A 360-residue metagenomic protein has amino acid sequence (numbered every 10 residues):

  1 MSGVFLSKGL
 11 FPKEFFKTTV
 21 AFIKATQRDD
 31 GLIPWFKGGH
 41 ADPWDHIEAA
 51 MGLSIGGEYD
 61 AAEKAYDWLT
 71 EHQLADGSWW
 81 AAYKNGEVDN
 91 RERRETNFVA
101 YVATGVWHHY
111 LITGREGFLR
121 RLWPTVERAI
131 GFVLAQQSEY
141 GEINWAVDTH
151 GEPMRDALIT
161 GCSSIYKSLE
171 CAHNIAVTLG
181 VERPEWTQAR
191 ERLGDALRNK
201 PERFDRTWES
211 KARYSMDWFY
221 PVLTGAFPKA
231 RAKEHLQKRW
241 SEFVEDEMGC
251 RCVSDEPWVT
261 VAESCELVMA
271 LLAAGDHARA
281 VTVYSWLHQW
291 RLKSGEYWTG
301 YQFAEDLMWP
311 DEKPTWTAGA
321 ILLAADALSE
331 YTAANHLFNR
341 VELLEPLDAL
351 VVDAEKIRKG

Functional and structural regions predicted by a protein language model:
M1-G9, I47-A61, Y101-F118, S163-V181 (+3 more regions): Well-ordered alpha-helical scaffold segments within catalytic/enzyme domains
S2-H40, E63-V99, W123, R128-D156 (+2 more regions): Extended glycan-interaction surfaces of carbohydrate-active proteins
P34-K37, E116-R120, G180-T187, L307: Short, surface-exposed loop/turn segments at secondary-structure junctions
D60-A61, F118-R121, T125, P184-E185 (+2 more regions): Alpha-helical positions within canonical tetratricopeptide repeat
I159-R203: Active-site neighborhood of glycoside hydrolase catalytic domains
